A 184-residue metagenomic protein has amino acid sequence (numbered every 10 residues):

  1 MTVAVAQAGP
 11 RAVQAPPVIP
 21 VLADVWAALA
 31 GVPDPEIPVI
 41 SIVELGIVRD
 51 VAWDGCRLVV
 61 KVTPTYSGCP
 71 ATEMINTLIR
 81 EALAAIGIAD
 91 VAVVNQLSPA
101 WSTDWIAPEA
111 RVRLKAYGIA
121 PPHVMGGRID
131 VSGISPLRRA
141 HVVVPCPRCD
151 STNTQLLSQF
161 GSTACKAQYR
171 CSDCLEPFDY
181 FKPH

Functional and structural regions predicted by a protein language model:
M1-H184: Domain-level signature for proteins that mediate thiol-based redox and metal-cofactor handling
